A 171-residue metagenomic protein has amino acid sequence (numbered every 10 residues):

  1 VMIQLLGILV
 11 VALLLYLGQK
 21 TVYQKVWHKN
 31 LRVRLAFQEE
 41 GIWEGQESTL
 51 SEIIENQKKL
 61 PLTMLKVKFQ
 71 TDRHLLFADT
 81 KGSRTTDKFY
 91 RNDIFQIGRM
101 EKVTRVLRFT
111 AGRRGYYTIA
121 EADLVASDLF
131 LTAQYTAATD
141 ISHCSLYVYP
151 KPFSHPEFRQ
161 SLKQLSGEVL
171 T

Functional and structural regions predicted by a protein language model:
V1-H28: A eukaryote-biased signal for short, well-structured alpha-helical docking elements
Q19-T171: An amphipathic, basic-hydrophobic helix/alpha-beta surface used to engage anionic, phosphate-rich ligands or surfaces
